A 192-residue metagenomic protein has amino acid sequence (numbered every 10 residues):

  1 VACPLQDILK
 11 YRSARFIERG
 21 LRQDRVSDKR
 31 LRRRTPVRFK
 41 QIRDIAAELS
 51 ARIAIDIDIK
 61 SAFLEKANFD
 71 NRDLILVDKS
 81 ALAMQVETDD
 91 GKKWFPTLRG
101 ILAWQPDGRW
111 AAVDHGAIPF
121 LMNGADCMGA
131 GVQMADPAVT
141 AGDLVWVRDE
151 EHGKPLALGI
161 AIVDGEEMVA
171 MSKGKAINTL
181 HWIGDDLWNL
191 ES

Functional and structural regions predicted by a protein language model:
L9-S13, G124, V145: Generic structural signal for bulky hydrophobic/aromatic residues embedded in well-ordered secondary structure
F16-I17, V26: Polybasic, low-complexity intrinsically disordered segments
R30-R72, V77-Q133, A138-A141, V147-S192: Beta-strand/loop-dominated core regions that host nucleotide or nucleotide-derived cofactor-binding catalytic loops
